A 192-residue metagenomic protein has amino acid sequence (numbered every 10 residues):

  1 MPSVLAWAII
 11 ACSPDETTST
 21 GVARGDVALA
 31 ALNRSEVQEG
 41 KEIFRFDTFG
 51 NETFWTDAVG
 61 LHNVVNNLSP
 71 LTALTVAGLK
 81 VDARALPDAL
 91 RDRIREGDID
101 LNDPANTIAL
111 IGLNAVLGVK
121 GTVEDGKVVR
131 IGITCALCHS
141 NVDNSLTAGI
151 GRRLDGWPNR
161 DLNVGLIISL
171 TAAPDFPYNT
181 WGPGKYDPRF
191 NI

Functional and structural regions predicted by a protein language model:
A8-A11: C-terminal motif of bacterial Sec signal peptides marking the signal peptidase cleavage site
S13-E16: Bacterial signal peptide processing site
G21-I192: Extracytoplasmic redox metalloprotein regions
